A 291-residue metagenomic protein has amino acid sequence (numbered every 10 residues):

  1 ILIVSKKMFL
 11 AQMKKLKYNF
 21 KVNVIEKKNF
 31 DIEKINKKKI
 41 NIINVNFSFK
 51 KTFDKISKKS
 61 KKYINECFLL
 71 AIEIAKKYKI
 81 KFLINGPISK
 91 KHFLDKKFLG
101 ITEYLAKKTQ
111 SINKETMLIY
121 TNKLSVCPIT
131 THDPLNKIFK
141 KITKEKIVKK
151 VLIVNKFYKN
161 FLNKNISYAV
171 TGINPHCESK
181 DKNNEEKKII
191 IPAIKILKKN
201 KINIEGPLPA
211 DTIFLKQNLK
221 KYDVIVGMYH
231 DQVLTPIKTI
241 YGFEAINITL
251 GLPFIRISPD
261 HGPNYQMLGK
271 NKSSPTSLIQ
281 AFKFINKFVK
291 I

Functional and structural regions predicted by a protein language model:
I1-I291: Anion-binding alpha/beta catalytic cores of soluble intermediary-metabolism enzymes, centered on
